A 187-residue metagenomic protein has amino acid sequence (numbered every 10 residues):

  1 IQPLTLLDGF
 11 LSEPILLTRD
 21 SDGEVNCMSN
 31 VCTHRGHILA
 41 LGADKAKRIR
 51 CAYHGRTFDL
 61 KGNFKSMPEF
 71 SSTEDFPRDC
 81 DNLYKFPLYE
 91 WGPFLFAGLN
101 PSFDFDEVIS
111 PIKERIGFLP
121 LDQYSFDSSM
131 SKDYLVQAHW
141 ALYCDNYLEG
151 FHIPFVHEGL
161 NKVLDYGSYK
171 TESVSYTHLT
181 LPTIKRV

Functional and structural regions predicted by a protein language model:
Q2-S102, D106-E114: Rieske [2Fe-2S] iron-sulfur-binding domain
I112-S125: A short, charged helix-loop
S125-G167: A conserved active-site cap/scaffold subdomain adjacent to cofactor or substrate pockets
S173-V174: Acidic, proline/serine/threonine- and glycine-rich low-complexity intrinsically disordered segments
T177-T183: Conserved small/polar residues in nucleotide/adenosyl-binding loops
